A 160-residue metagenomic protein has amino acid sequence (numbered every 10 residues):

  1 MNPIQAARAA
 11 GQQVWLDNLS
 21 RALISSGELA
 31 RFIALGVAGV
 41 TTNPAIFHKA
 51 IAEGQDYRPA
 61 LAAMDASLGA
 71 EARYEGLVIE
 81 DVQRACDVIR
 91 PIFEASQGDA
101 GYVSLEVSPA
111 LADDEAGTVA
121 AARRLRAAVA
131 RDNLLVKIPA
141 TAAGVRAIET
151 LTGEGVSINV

Functional and structural regions predicted by a protein language model:
M1-G27: N- or domain-start disorder-to-order transition segments that initiate the globular core
R8, I33, T152: Anion (oxyanion) recognition and catalysis
Q12, A38, G101-V103: A generic secondary-structure signal marking the coil-to-beta-strand transition
W15, L23-P59: An N-terminal structural lobe/cap that precedes and organizes the functional/catalytic core across diverse proteins
D17, D132-T141, G155-V160: Catalytic beta/alpha-barrel core
G36-A38, A130, A147-I158: Glycine-enriched alpha-helix->loop->beta-strand junction motifs that scaffold or abut catalytic
I46-R146: Active-site beta->alpha loop and helix N-cap motifs at the rims of alpha/beta catalytic domains
